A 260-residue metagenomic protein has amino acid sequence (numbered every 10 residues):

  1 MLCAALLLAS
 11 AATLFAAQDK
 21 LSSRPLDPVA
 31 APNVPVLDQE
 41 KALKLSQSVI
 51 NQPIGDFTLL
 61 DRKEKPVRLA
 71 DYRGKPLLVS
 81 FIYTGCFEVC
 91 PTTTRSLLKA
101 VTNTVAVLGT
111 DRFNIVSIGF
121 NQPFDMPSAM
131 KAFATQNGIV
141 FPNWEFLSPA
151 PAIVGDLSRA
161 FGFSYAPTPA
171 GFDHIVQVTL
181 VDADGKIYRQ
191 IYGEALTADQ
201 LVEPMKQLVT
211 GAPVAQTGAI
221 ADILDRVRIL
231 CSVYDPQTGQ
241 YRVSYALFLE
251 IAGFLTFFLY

Functional and structural regions predicted by a protein language model:
M1-D56, L60: N-terminal targeting signals for export/organelle localization
D27, P169-I229: Extracytoplasmic/lumenal ectodomains and periplasmic regions of secretory and membrane proteins
N51-I54, Y72-P76, T110-I115, F141 (+1 more regions): Extracytoplasmic
D61-R62, D182, D235-P236: Short, acidic, Ser/Thr-enriched surface-loop or helix-capping motifs
V67-R68, Y188-R189, R242: Generic structural signal for well-ordered beta-strand positions
L69-L97: Short active-site neighborhood of thiol/selenol oxidoreductases, capturing the structured segment around
T94-V154: Structural microenvironment flanking redox-active thiols in thiol-disulfide oxidoreductases
Y234-F257: Juxtamembrane/start-of-transmembrane alpha-helix segments at the extracytoplasmic/lumenal side of membrane anchors
